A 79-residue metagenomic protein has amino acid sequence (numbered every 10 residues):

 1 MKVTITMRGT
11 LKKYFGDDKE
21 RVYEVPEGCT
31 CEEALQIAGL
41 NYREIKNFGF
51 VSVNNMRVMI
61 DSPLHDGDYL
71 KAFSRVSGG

Functional and structural regions predicted by a protein language model:
M1-G78: Ubiquitin-like/PB1-type beta-grasp interaction modules and other compact soluble beta-rich domains
